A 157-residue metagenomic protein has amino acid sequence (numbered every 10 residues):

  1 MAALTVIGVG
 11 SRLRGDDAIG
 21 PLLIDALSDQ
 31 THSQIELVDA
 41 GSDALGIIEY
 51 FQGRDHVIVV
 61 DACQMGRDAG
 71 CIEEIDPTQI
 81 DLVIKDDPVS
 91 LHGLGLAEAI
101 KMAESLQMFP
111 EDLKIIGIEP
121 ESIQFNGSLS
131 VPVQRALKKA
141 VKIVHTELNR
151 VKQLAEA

Functional and structural regions predicted by a protein language model:
M1-I118, G127-K139, H145-A157: N-terminal catalytic or cofactor-binding beta/alpha core of small enzyme domains
P120-S122: Short, internal active-site loops enriched in acidic
